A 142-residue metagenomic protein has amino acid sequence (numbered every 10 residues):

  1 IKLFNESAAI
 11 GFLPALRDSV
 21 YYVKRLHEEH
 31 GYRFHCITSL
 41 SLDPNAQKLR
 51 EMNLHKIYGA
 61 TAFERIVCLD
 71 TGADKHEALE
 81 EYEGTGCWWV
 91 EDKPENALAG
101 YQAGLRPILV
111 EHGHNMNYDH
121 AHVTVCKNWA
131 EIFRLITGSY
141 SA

Functional and structural regions predicted by a protein language model:
I1-S7: Conserved phosphoryl-transfer catalytic core
I10-A15, S19-L54: Substrate-recognition element of Asp-dependent hydrolases with the DxDx(T/V) motif
D18, Y22-R25, E77-E81, A99-A103: A short acidic, amphipathic alpha-helical/loop segment
I37-W88, P94-L98: Substrate-recognition "cap/lid" segment bordering the active-site pocket of phosphatases
I66-T71, H122-L135: Short acidic-hydrophobic, aromatic-tinged amphipathic segments that line or gate anion-handling sites
H76-Y82, A130-A142: Short amphipathic alpha-helix with an adjacent loop that forms part of the alpha/beta core around
G86-K127: Acidic, Mg2+-coordinating phosphoryl-transfer loop and its flanking beta/alpha structural elements, shared across
